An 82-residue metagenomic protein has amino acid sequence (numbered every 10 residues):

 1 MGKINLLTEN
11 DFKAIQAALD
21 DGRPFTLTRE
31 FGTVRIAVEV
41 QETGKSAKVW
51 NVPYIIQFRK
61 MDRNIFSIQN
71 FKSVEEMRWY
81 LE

Functional and structural regions predicted by a protein language model:
M1-G32: Negatively charged, low-complexity tracts enriched in Asp/Glu with abundant Ser/Thr
N5-L7, F66, E82: Generic early N-terminus positional signal peaking at residue ~5-7
F12-A18, V74-E82: Short alpha-helical interface patches
R23-Y80: Acidic, low-complexity, intrinsically disordered interaction modules
